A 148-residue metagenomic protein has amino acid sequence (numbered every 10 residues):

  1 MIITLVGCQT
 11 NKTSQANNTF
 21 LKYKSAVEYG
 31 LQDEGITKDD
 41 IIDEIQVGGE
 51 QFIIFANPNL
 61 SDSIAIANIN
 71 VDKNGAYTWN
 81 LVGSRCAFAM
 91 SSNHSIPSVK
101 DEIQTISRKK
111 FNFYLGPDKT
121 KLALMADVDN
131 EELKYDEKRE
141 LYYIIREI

Functional and structural regions predicted by a protein language model:
T4-G7: C-terminal motif of bacterial Sec signal peptides marking the signal peptidase cleavage site
Q9-V71, G75-N80: N-terminal export/targeting and maturation segments
S63-I148: Extracytoplasmic electrostatic interaction patches
